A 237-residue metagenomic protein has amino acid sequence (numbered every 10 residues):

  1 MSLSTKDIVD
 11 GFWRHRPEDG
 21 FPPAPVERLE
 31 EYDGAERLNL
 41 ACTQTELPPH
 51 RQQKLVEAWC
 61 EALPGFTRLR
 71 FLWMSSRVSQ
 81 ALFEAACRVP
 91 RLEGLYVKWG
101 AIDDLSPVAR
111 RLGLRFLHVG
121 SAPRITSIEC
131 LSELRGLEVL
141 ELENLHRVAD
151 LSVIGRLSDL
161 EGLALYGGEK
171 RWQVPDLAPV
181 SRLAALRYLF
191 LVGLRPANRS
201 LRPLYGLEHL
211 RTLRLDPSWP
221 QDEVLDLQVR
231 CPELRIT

Functional and structural regions predicted by a protein language model:
S2-T237: Concave beta-strand-loop units of leucine-rich repeat
